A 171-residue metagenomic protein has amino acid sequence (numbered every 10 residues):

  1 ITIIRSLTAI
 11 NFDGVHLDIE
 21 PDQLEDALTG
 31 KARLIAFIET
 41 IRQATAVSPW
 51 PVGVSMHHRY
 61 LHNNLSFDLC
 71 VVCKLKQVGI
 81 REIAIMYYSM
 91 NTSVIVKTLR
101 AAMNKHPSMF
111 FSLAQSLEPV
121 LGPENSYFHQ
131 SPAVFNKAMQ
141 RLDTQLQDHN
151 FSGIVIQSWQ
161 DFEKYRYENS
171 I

Functional and structural regions predicted by a protein language model:
I1-S6, I38-E39, H58-K74, T92-N104: Alpha-helical scaffolding within the catalytic cores of extracellular/periplasmic polymer-degrading hydrolases
I1-V15, R33-Q43, V71-Q77, A138-Q147: An active-site-proximal structural segment forming one wall of the substrate-binding cleft that immediately precedes
I3-A32, S152-S158: Active-site groove signature of glycoside hydrolases
F12-H16, P49-S55, R81-A84, S108-A114 (+1 more regions): Structural preference for beta-strand elements that scaffold enzyme active sites
F12-V15, I19-E25, D68-V96: Aromatic- and acid-rich polysaccharide-binding/catalytic face of secreted or lumenal carbohydrate-active enzymes
D22-A32, L61, I85-Y87, N125-P132: Second-shell loop/turn segments in exported
L34-L69, F110-P119, W159: Aromatic-lined carbohydrate-recognition surfaces of secreted/lumenal glycan-active proteins
I85-V94, F110-I171: Substrate-binding cleft of secreted/luminal carbohydrate-active enzymes
